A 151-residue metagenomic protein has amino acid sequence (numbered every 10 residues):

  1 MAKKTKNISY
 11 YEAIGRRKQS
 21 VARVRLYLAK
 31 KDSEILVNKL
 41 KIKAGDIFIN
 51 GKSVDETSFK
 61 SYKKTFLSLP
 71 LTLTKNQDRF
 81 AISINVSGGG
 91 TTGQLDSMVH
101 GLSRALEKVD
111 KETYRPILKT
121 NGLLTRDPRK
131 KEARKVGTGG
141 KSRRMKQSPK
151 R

Functional and structural regions predicted by a protein language model:
M1-R79, S87, K130-R151: Contiguous, often N-terminal, cationic amphipathic patches that form binding interfaces
Q77-F80, Y114-P116: Short C-terminal domain-edge/linker segments immediately following a structured domain
I84-G93: A short glycine/serine-rich beta->alpha loop
T92-V99, S103-R151: Basic, glycine/proline-rich low-complexity segments that contact nucleic acids
